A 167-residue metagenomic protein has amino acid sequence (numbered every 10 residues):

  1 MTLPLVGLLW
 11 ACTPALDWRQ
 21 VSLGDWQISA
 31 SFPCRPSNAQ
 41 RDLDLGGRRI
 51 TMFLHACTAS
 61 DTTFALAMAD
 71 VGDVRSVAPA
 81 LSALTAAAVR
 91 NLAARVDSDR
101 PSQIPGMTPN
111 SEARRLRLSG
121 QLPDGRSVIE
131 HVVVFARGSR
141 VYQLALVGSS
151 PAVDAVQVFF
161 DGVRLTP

Functional and structural regions predicted by a protein language model:
M1-W10: Sec-dependent bacterial lipoprotein signal peptides
C12-I50, T108-E112, Q157-P167: N-terminal "mature-domain start" segment
L23-Q27, A59-D61, D124-G125, S139: Glycine-centered tight beta-turn/hairpin loop motif at sheet-sheet or coil-to-beta transitions
W26, A69-V71, S139, S149: Solvent-exposed coil/turn segments that connect beta secondary-structure elements in extracytoplasmic/periplasmic
S31, R35-L54, A88-A136: Signature of long, low-cysteine stretches enriched in small and polar/charged residues
P36-N38, A80-V96, G138-P167: Surface-exposed amphipathic alpha-helical segments
L54-A83, V132, Y142-L144: A short acidic-to-branched-hydrophobic micro-motif
R75, G125, V153-D154: Loop/helix-junction capping segments adjacent to catalytic residues or to phosphate/diphosphate-binding pockets
